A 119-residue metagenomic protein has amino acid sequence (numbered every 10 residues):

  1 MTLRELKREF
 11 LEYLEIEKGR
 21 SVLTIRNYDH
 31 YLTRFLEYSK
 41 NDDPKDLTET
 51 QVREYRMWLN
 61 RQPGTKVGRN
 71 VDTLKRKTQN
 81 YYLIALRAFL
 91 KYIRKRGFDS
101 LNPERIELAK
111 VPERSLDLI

Functional and structural regions predicted by a protein language model:
M1-E9: Short alpha-helical hairpin
R8-L23, D29-S115: N-terminal core-binding DNA-recognition domain of tyrosine recombinases/integrases
L118: Catalytic-site neighborhood detector that most strongly recognizes the C-terminal catalytic loop/helix of tyrosine
